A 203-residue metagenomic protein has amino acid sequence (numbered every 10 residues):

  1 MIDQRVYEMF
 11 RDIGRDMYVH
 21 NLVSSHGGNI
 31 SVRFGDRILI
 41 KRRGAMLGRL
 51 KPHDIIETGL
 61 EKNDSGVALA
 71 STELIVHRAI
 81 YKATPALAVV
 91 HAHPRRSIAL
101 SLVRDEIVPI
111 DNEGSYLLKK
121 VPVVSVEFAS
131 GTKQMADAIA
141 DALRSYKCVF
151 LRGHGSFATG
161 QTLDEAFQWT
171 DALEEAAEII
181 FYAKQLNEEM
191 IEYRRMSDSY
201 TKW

Functional and structural regions predicted by a protein language model:
M1-W203: Glycine-rich flexible loops
